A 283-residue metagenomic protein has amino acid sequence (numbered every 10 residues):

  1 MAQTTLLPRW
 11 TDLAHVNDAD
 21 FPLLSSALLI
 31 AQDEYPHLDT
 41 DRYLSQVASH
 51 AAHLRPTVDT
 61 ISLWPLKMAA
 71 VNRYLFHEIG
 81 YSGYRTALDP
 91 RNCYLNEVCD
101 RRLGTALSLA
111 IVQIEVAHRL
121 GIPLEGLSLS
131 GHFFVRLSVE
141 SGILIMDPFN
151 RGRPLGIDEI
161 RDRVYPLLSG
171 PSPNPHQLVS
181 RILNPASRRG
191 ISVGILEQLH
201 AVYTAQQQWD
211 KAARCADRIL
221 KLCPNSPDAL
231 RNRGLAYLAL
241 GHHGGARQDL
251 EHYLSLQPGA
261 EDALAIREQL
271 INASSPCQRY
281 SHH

Functional and structural regions predicted by a protein language model:
M1-H283: A structural boundary/capping signal
